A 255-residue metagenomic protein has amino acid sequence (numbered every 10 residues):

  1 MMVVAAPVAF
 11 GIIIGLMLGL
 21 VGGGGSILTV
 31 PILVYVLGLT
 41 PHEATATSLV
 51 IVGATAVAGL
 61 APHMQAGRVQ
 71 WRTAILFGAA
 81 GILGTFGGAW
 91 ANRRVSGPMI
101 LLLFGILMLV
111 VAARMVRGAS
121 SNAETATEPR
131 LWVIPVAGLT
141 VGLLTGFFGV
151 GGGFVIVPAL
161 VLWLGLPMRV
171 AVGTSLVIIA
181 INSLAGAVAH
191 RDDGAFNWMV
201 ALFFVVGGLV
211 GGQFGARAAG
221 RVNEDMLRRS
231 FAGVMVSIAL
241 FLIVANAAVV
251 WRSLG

Functional and structural regions predicted by a protein language model:
M2-A89, R93, R114, W132-G220 (+3 more regions): Small-residue-rich hydrophobic segments that form or flank transmembrane alpha-helices in multi-pass membrane proteins
A89-I100, V116-A123: Transmembrane alpha-helix boundary signature
G97-M99, M226-F231: A membrane-interface helix-boundary motif in multi-pass transporters
L103-L107: Symmetry-related core transmembrane helices of the 12-TM Major Facilitator Superfamily/SLC fold
M108-G118: C-terminal membrane-cytosol helix-exit motif in multi-pass small-molecule transporters
G118-I134: Flexible interhelical linker loops that connect adjacent transmembrane helices in multi-pass membrane transporters
T125-E128, V250-G255: Intrinsic disorder in cytosolic terminal tails and internal cytosolic loops of multi-pass membrane transporters
M235: Short-chain dehydrogenase/reductase
